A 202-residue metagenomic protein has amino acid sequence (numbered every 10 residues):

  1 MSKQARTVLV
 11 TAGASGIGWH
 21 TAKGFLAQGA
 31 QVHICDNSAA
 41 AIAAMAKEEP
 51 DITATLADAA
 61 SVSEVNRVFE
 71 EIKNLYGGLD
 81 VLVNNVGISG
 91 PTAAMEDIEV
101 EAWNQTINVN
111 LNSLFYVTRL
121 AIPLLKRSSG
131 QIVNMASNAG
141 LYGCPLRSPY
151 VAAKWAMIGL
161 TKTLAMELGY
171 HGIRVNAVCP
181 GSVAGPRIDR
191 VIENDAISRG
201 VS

Functional and structural regions predicted by a protein language model:
S2-H33: Canonical Rossmann dinucleotide-binding motif of NAD(H)/NADP(H)-dependent dehydrogenases/reductases, specifically
L56-R67, V100: The beta1-alpha1 cofactor-binding region of Rossmann-like NAD(H)/NADP(H)-dependent oxidoreductases
A93-M95, E99-I107, A196: Substrate-binding pocket helix/loop in short-chain dehydrogenase/reductase
M95-E96, Y142-P149, Y170-H171: Active-site loop immediately N-terminal to the catalytic Tyr-X3-Lys motif of short-chain dehydrogenase/reductase
T118, A153, T161: Active-site helix of classical SDR
P123, M166-Y170: Alpha-helical segment proximal to the catalytic Tyr-Lys
S137: Residue(s) in the substrate-gating loop at a strand-loop-helix junction that position the organic substrate next
